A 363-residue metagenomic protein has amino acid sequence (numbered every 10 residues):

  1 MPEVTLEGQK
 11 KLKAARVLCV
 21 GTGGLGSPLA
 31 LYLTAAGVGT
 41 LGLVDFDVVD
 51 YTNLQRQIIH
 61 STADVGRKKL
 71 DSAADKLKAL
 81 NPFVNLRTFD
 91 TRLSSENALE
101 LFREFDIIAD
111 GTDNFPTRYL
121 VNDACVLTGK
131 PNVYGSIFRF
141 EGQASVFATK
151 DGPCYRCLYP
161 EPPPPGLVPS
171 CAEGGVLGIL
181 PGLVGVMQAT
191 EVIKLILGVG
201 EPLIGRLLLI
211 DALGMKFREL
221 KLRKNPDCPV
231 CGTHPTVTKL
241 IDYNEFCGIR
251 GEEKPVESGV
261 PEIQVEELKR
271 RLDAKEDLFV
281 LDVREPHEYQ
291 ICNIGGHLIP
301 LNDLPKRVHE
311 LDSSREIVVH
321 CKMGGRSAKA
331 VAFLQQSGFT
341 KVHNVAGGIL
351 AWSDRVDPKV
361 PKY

Functional and structural regions predicted by a protein language model:
M1-L18, L240-D242, F246-E252, V256: N-terminal charged helix/coil linker that caps or initiates catalytic domains
K13-T34, T40-D45, G185: Glycine-rich adenosine-cofactor-binding loop
A14, L101-E104, S313: Alpha-helix C-terminal capping/helix-to-coil transition sites in glycosyltransferase folds
G24-L25, V38, V48-V49, T112-P116 (+2 more regions): Residue-level detector of alpha-helix initiation sites
L43-N81: Glycine-rich phosphate-binding loop and adjoining beta1-alpha1-beta2 segment of Rossmann-like nucleotide-binding folds
D75, A212-P226, V230-F279, P286-V318 (+1 more regions): Rhodanese-like catalytic fold shared by cysteine-dependent sulfurtransferases and DSP/PTP-type phosphatases
N85-F89, L93-S95, L99-E100, E104-V184 (+4 more regions): E1/E1-like adenylate-forming module used to activate ubiquitin-like modifiers and sulfur-carrier proteins
G185-L203: Internal hydrophobic alpha-helix adjacent to the cofactor/substrate pocket in enzyme cavities
